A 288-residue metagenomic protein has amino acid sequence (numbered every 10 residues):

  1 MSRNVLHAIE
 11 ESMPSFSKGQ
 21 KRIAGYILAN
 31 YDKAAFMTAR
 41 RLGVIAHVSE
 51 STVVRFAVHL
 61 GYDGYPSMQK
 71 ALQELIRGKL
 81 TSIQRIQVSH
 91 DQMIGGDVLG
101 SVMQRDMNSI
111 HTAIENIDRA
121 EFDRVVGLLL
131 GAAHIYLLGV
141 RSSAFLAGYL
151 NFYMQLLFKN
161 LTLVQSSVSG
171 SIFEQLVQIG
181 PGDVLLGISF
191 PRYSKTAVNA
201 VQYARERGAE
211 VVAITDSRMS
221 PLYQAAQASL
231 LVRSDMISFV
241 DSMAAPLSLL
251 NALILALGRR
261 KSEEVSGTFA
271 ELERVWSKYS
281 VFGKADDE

Functional and structural regions predicted by a protein language model:
S2-H7, P14-S15, R22, D32-F36 (+2 more regions): HTH-adjacent hinge/linker in prokaryotic transcriptional regulators
D118-L130: Short, acidic loop-to-helix structural element flanking the phosphoryl-transfer center in phosphate-processing enzymes
G127-S248, I254-K261: Glycine-rich phosphate-binding loops that contact phosphosugars or nucleotide phosphates
E263-E288: A short, charged, Gly/Pro-tolerant segment at domain boundaries
